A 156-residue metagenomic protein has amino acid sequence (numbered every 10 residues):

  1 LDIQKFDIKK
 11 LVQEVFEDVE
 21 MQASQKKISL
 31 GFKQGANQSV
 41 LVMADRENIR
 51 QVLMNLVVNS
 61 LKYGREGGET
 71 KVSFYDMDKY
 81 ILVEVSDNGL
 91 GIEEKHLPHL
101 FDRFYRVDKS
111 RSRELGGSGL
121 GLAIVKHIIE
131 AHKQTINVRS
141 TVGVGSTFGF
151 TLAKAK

Functional and structural regions predicted by a protein language model:
L1-I3, S39-A44: Conserved micro-motifs of the catalytic ATP-binding
D2-E20, Y75: A conserved beta-strand-to-alpha-helix junction within the catalytic ATP-binding
I8, G91-D102: Short helix N-cap motif at coil->helix boundaries in the Bergerat
Q22-K33: Short conserved segments within the C-terminal catalytic ATPase subdomain
S60-L61: Short helix-loop "hinge" at the ATP-lid/N-box region of the Bergerat-fold HATPase_c
G67-K79: Short beta-strand/loop element within the Bergerat-fold HATPase_c
K133-Q134: Conserved glycine-rich
